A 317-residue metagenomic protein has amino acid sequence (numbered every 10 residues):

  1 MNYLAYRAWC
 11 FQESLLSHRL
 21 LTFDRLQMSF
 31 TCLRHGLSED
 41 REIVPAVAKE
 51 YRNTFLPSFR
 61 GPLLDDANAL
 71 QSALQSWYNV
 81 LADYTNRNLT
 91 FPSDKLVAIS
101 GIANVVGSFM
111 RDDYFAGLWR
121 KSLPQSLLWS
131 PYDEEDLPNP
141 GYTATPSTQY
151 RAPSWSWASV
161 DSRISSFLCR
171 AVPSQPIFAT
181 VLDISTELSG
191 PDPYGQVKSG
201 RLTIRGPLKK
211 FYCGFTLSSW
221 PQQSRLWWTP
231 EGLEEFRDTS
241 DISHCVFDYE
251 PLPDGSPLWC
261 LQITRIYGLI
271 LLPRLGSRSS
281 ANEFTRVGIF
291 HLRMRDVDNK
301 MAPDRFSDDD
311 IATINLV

Functional and structural regions predicted by a protein language model:
M1-V317: Feature captures the RNA virus RNA-dependent RNA polymerase
